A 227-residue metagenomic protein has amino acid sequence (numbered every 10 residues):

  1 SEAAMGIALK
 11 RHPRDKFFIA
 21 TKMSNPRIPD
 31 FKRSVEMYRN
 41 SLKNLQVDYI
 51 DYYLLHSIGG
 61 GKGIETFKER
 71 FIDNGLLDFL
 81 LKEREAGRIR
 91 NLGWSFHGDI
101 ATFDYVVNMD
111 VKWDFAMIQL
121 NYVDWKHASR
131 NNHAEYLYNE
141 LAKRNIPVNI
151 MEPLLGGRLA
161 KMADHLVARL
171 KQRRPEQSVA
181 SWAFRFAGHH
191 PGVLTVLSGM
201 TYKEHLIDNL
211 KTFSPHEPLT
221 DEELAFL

Functional and structural regions predicted by a protein language model:
S1, R90-W94, T195-L197: Short catalytic-loop micro-motif centered on adjacent basic/acidic residues
S1-F17, D48, D78-E85: N-terminal binding-site loop/beta-alpha segment at the start of enzyme catalytic domains that lines or forms
S1-M5, D99-D104, L206: Short, well-ordered alpha-helical microsegments
I7-L9, K82, N108-K112, N132-L227: Structured C-terminal cap/extension of enzyme domains
F17-F18, D51, D114, T195: Structural motif
F17-I19, L92, V148, V196: Hydrophobic/aromatic residues located in beta-strands of well-ordered beta-sheets within soluble catalytic
M23-R27: The substrate-binding groove and active-site-proximal loops of carbohydrate-active enzymes, especially glycoside
I28-N149, L154, H165-V167, R174-P175 (+1 more regions): Glycine/proline-rich, positively charged, aromatic-decorated active-site loop/lid region on the catalytic face
